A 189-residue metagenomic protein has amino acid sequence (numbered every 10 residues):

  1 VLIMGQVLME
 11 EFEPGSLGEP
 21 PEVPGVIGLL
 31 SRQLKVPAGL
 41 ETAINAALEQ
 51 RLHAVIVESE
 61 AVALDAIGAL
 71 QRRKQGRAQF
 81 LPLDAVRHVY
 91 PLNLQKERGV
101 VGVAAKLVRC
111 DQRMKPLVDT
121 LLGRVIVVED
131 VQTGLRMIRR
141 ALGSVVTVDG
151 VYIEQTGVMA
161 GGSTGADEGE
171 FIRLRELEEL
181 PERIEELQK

Functional and structural regions predicted by a protein language model:
V1-Q188: Hinge-like oligomerization/junction regions that interrupt long coiled-coil arms in large cytoskeletal
